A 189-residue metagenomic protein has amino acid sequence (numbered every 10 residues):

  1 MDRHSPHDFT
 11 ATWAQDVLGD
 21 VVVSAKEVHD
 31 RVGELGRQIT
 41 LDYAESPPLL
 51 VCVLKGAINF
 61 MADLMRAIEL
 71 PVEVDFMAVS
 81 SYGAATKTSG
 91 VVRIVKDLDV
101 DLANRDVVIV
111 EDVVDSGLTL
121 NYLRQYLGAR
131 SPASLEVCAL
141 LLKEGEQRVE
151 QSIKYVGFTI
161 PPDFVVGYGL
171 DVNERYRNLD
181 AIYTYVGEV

Functional and structural regions predicted by a protein language model:
M1-V189: PRPP-associated nucleotide enzymes
